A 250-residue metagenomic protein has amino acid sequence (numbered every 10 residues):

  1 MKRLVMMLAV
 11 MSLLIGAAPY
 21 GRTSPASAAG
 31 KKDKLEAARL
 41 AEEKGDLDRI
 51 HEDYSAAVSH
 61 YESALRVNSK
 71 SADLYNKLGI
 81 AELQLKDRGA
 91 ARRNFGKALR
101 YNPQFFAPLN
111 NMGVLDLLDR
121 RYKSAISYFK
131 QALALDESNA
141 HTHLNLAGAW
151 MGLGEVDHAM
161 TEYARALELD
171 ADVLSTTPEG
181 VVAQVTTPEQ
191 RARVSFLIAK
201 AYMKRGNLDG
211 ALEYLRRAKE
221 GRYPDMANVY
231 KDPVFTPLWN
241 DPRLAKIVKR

Functional and structural regions predicted by a protein language model:
S24-L40, V181-Q190: TPR-adjacent "capping" and linker segments in tetratricopeptide-repeat scaffold/adaptor proteins
K31-K34, A38, A72-D73, F106-A107 (+4 more regions): Helix-start (N-cap) detector for alpha-helical repeat units in TPR-like alpha-solenoids, especially tetratricopeptide
E36-V67, D73, I80, Q84: Alpha-helical segment of the N-proximal tetratricopeptide repeat
H51-S63, Q84-K97, D119-Q131, L153-R165 (+1 more regions): Structural signature of tandem alpha-helical TPR/SEL1-like repeats, specifically the intra-repeat loop/turn
